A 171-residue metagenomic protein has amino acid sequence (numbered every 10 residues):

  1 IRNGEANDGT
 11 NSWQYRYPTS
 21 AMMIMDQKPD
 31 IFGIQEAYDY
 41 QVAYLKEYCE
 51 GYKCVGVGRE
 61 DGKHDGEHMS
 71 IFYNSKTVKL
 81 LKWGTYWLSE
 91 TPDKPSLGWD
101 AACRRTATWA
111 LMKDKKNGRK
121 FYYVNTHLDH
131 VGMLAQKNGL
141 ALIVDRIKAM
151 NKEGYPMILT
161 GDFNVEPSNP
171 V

Functional and structural regions predicted by a protein language model:
I1-Y48, D61-E67, L140-A141: N-terminal, active-site-proximal structural segment of metallo-dependent hydrolase catalytic domains
N3-G4, A37-A43, H130-G132, N164-P170: Active-site environment of divalent metal-dependent phosphoester hydrolases
E5-G9, L88-W99, T126-Q136: Surface-exposed cleft-lining segments at the edges of enzyme active sites
D26-K28, D114-G118, M150-G154: Glycine-rich phosphate-binding loop signature in dinucleotide/nucleotide-binding domains
I31-K120: Structured beta-strand-rich core segments of catalytic domains in phosphoester-bond hydrolases
Q35, T126, G161-D162: Active-site flanking residues adjacent to catalytic metal/cofactor-binding acidic residues
K53, Y122, V131-V171: Metal-dependent phosphoesterases centered on the DNase I-like endonuclease/exonuclease/phosphatase
